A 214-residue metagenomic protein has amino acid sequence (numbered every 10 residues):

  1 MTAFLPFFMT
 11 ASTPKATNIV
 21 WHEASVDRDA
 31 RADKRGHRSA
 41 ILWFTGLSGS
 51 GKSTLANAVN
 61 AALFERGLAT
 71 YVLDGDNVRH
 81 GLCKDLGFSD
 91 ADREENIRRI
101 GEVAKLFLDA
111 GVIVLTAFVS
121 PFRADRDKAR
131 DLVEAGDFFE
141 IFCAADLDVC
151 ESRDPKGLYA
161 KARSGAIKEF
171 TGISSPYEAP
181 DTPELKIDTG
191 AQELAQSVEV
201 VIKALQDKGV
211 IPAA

Functional and structural regions predicted by a protein language model:
A3-I41: Extreme N-terminal, non-catalytic leader segments that precede Walker-type/kinase nucleotide-binding cores
F44: Hydrophobic anchor at the beta1->P-loop junction of P-loop NTPases
S48: The conserved Walker
K52: Conserved lysine of the Walker
N57-E102: Conserved substrate/cofactor phosphate-moiety recognition/catalytic segment in nucleotide-dependent phosphotransferases
G81-F88, A104-A162, E169: ATP-dependent NMP and nucleoside kinases share a basic, alpha-helical "lid"
A144-L147, S152-V200, D207-A214: Small-molecule kinase domains that catalyze NTP-dependent phosphoryl transfer to phosphate-bearing small molecules
